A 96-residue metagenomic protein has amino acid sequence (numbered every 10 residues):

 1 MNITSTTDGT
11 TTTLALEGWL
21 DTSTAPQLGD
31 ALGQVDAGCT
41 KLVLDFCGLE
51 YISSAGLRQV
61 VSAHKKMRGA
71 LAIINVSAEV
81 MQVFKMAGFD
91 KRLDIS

Functional and structural regions predicted by a protein language model:
M1-A15: Short beta-strand/loop segment at the start of cytosolic alpha/beta domains
L20-R92: Amphipathic alpha-helical interaction surfaces in cytosolic regulatory modules
D94-S96: Short acidic-hydrophobic, aromatic-tinged amphipathic segments that line or gate anion-handling sites
